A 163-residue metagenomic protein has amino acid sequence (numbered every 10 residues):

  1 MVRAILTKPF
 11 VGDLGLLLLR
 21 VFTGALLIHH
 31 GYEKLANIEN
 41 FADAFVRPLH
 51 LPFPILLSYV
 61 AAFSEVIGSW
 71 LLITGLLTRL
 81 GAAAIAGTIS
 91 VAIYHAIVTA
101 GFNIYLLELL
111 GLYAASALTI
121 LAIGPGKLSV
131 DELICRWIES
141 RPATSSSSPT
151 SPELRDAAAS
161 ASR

Functional and structural regions predicted by a protein language model:
M1-A36, I55-F63, I67, T74-R163: Extended, low-polarity transmembrane helix blocks
L35-F53: Membrane-interface interhelical connector segments
